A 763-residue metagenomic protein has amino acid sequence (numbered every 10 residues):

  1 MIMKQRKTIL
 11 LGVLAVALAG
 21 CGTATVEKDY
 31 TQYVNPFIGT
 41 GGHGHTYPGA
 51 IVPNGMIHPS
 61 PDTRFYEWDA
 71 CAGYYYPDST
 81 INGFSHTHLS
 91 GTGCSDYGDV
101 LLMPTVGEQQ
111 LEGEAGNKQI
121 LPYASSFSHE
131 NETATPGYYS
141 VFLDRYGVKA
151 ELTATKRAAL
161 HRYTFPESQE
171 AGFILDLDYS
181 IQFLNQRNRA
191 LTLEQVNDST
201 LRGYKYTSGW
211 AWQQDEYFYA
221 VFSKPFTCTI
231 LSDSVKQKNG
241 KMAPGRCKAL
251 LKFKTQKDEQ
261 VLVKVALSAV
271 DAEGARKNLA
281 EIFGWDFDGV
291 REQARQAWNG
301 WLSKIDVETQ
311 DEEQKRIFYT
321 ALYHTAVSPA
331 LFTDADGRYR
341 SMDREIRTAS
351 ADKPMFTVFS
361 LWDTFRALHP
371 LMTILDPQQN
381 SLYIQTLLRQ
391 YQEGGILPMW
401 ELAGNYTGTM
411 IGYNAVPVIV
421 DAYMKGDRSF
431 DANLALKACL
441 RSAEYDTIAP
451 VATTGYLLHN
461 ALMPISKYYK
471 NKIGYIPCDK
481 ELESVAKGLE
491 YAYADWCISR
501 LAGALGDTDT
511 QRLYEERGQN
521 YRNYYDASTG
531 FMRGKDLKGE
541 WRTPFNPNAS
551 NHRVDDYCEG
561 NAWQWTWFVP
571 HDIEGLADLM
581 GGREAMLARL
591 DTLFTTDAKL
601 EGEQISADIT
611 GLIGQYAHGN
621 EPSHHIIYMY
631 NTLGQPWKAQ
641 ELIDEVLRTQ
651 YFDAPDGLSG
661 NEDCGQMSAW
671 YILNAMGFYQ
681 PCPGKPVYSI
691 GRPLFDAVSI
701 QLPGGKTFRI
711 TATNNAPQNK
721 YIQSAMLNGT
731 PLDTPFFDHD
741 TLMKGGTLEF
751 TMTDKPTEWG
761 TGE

Functional and structural regions predicted by a protein language model:
I2-L10: Bacterial N-terminal signal peptides that target proteins for export
A19-G20: C-terminal motif of bacterial Sec signal peptides marking the signal peptidase cleavage site
A24-H369, T373-P417, Y423-L489, C497-N523 (+9 more regions): Accessory carbohydrate-recognition regions in carbohydrate-active enzymes
A494: ATP-dependent phospho-/nucleotidyl transfer catalytic cores
R709-N714: Beta-strand-rich recognition domains
